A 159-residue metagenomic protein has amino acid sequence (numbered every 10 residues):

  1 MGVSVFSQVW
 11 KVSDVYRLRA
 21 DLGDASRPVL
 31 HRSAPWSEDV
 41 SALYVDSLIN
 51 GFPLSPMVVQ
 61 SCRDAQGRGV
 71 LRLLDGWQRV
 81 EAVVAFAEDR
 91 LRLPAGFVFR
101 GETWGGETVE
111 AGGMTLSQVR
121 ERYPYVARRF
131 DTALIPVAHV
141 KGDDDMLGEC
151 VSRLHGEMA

Functional and structural regions predicted by a protein language model:
G2-W10, V29-A159: Basic- and aromatic-enriched surface patches that contact anionic nucleotides/nucleic acids
V15-Y16: N-terminal intrinsically disordered, low-complexity segments enriched in P/E/S/T
D21-L30: A short, surface-exposed helix-loop junction/capping segment
